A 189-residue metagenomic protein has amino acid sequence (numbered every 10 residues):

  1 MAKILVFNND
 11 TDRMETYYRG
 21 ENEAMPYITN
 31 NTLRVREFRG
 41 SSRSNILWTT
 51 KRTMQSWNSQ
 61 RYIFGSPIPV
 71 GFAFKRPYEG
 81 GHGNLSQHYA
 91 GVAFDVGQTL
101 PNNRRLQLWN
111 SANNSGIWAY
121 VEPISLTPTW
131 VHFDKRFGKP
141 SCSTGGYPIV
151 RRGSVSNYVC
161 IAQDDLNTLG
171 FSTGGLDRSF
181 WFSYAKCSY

Functional and structural regions predicted by a protein language model:
M1-P67: Active-site acidic/histidine clusters and adjacent loop/turn architecture that either coordinate catalytic ions
K3-T11, N84-V92, Q98-G170, F182: Catalytic cores and adjacent binding grooves of peptidoglycan-active enzymes
R39-T50, D95-T99, G146-G153, T173-L176: Second-shell loop/turn segments in exported
T49-Q60, S86-A93, V159: Active-site nucleophilic cysteine motif
S66-Q87: Active-site nucleotide-donor binding segment shared across nucleotidyl transfer reactions
F72-K75, E122-P128, G175-R178: Acidic carboxylate-rich catalytic motifs and surrounding loops in phosphoryl-/glycosyl-chemistry enzymes
L166, K186-Y189: SH3/SH3-like beta-barrel superfamily modules
G174-K186: A glycine-rich, coil/turn loop motif that links secondary-structure elements
